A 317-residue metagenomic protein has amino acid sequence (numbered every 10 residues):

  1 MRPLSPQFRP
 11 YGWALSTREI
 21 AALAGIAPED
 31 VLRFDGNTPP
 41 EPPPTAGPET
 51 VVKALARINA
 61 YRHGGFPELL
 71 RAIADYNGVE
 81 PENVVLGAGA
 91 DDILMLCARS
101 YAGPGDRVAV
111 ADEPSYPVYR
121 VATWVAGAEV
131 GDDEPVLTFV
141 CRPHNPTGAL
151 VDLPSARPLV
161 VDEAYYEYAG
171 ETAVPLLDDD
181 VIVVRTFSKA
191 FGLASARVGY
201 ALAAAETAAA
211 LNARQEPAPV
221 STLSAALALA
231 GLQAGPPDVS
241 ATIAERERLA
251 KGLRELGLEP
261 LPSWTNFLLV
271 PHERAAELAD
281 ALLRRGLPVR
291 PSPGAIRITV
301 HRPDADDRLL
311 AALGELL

Functional and structural regions predicted by a protein language model:
R2-D91, L96: N-terminal small-domain helix-loop-helix segment of the aminotransferase-like
R33, V184, E259-S263, V289-P291: Short beta-strand
S100-A122, E129: Conserved PLP-anchoring active-site segment centered on the Schiff-base-forming lysine
R120, G131-A169: Active-site phosphate-binding strand-loop segment of PLP-dependent enzymes
V181-R254, L258-E259: PLP-dependent aminotransferase class I/II
I243, G252-R285, V300: Conserved PLP-binding catalytic core of the aspartate aminotransferase-like
A276, A281-R285, R290, G294-L317: PLP-dependent enzyme catalytic core of the Aspartate aminotransferase-like
